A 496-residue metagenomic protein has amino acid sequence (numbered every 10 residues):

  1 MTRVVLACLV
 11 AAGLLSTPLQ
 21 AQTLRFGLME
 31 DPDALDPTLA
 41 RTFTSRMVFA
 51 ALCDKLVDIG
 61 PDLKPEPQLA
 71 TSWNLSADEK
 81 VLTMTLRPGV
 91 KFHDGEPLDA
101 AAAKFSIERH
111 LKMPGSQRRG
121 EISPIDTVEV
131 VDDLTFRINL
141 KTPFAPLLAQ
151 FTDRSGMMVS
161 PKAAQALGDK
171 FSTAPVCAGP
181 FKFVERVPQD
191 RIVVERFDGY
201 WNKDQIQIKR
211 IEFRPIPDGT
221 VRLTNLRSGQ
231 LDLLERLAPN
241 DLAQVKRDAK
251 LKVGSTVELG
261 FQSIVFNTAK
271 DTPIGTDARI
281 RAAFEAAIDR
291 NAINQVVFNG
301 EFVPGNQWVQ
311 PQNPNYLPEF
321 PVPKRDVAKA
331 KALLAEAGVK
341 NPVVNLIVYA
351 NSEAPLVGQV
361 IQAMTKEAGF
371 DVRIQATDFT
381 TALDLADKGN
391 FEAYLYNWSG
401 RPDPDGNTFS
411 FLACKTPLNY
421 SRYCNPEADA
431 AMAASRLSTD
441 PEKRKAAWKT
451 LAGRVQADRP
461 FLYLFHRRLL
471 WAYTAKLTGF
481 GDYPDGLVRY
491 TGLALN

Functional and structural regions predicted by a protein language model:
R25, D99-S106, D133-N139, G179-P180 (+5 more regions): Alpha-helical secondary-structure segments
G27-A77, E108, T173-C177: N-terminal lobe/hinge region of extracytoplasmic solute-binding protein
K64, T152-I206, R210, V327-A328 (+1 more regions): Gly/Pro-rich hinge or "lid" segments in bacterial periplasmic/extracellular proteins
T85, R119-A163: Surface-exposed binding/hinge segments that line and control ligand-binding clefts or catalytic entry sites
G199-Q244, Q362-A363, D371-R373: Ligand-site clamp/hinge motif
A269-D271, N299, V303-E336, E353-L356: Structural transition elements
D371-A382, F409-A475, N496: Extracytoplasmic/peripheral linker and loop segments enriched in polar/acidic and small residues with frequent Thr/Pro
W471-N496: Long beta-strand-rich cores associated with HINT superfamily self-processing modules
